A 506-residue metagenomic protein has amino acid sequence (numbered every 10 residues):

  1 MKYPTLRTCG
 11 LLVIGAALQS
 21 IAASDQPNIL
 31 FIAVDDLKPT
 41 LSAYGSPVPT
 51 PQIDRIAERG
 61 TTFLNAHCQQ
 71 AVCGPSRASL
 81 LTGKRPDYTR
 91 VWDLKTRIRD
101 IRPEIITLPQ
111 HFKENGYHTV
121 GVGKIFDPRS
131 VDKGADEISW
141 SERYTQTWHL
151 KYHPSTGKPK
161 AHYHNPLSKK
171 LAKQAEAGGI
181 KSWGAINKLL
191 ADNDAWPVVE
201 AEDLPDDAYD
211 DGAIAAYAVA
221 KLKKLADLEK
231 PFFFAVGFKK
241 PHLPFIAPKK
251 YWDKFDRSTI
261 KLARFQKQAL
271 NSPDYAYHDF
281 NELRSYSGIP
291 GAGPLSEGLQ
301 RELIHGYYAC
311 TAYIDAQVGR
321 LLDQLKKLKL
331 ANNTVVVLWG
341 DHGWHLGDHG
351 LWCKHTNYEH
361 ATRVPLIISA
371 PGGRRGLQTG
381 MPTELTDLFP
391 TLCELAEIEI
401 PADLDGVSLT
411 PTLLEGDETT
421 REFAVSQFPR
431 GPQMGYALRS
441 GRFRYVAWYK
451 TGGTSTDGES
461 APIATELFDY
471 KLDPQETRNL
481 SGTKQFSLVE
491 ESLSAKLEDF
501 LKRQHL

Functional and structural regions predicted by a protein language model:
A23-T61, Q70, K113, K249 (+1 more regions): Active-site-proximal N-terminal segment of extracellular/periplasmic enzymes that hydrolyze or transfer
S24-N28, D132-W183, L204, A208-A269 (+4 more regions): Active-site regions of oxyanion-processing enzymes, predominantly non-cytosolic
I29-L37, F112, K124, F233-V236 (+5 more regions): A short aromatic-rich beta-strand->coil structural motif
T40-R77, G83-T89, G116-V120, S258-Q266 (+3 more regions): Short, structured active-site-proximal loop/turn typified by the sulfatase FGly-forming signature C/S-X-P-X-R
S46-T50, H67-V72, T96-I106, N271-A276 (+5 more regions): A short beta-strand-to-alpha-helix junction
V48, P244-K250, K254, D323-E384 (+1 more regions): Histidine-centered active-site microenvironments of extracellular/periplasmic hydrolases and transferases
T82-L204, K354: Catalytic-site neighborhoods of secreted/periplasmic enzymes that process anionic sulfate/phosphate groups
G134, Q146-L150, G157-K158, H342-D348 (+8 more regions): C-terminal cap/loop subdomain of S1 sulfatases and analogous C-terminal strand-loop tails that border
